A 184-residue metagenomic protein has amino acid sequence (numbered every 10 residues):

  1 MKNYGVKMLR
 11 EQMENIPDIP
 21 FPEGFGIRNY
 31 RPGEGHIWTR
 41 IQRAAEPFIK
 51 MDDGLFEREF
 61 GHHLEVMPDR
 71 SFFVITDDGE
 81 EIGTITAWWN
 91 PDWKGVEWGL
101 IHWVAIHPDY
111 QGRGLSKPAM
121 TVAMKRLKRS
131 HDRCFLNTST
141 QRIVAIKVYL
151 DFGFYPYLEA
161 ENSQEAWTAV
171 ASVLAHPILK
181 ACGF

Functional and structural regions predicted by a protein language model:
M1-E23: Acyl-donor-binding surface of acyltransferase catalytic domains
G26-W38: A short beta-loop-alpha structural element at the N-terminal edge of CoA-dependent acyl/N-acetyltransferase catalytic
Y30, V104-I106, T138: Hydrophobic adenine-recognition pocket in adenosine-nucleotide-binding enzymes
R43-I106: A conserved beta-strand-loop-helix scaffold within acyl/acetyltransferase catalytic domains
W103-P108, G112-K128, K147-D151: Conserved acetyl-CoA-binding loop-helix of GNAT-fold acetyltransferases
L127-T138: Conserved GNAT acetyl-CoA-binding A-motif
L136-I146, N162-A169: Conserved beta-strand-loop-alpha-helix junction that forms the acyl-donor binding cleft
L150-E159: Conserved acetyl-CoA-binding loop of GNAT-fold acetyltransferases
